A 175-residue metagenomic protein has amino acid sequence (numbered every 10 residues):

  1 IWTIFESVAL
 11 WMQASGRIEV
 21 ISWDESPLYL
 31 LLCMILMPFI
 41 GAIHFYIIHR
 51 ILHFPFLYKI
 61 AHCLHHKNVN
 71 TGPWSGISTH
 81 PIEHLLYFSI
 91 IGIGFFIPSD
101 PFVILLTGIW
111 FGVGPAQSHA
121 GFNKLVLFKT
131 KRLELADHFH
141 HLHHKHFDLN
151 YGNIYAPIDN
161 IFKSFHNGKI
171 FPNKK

Functional and structural regions predicted by a protein language model:
I1-W2, H80: C-terminal halves and exits of single transmembrane alpha-helices
W2-H44: Juxtamembrane helix-loop-helix connectors linking adjacent transmembrane helices in multi-pass membrane enzymes
I4-Q13, I40, H44, I48 (+3 more regions): Alpha-helical membrane-inserting segments
P38-F39, Y46, I77-H80: Hydrophobic transmembrane-helix microenvironments that flank and shape a buried ionizable site
I47-L57: Membrane-water interface of transmembrane alpha-helices
P55-K175: Cytosolic/stromal cytosol-facing helical appendages immediately following the last transmembrane segment
